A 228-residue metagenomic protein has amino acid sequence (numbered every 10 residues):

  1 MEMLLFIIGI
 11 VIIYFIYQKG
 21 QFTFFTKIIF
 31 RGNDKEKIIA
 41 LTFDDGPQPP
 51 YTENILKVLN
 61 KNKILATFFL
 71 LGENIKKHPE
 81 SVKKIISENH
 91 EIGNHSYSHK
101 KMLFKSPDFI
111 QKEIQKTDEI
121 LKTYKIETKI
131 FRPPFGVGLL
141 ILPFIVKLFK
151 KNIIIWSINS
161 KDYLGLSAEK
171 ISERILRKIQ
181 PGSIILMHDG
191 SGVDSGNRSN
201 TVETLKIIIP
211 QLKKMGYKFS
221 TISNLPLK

Functional and structural regions predicted by a protein language model:
E2-Q18: N-terminal signal-anchor transmembrane alpha helix of single-pass membrane proteins, serving as the membrane-anchoring
Q18-L103, F109, K116, I120 (+2 more regions): Active-site beta->alpha N-cap acidic-glycine motif
D44, L59, I92, F131-P134 (+3 more regions): Divalent metal-coordination and catalytic microenvironments
N54-K57, E80, K84-S87, K112-E119 (+5 more regions): Alpha-helical scaffolding segments of alpha/beta enzyme cores, especially the outer helices of TIM-barrel or partial
S98-K100, S160, G190-D194: A short, flexible beta-alpha/helix-coil linker loop
K129, V137, P143-K178, Y217-K228: His/Asp/Glu-enriched short active-site or ligand-binding loop at hydrolase and phosphoryl-transfer sites
L176-S223: Catalytic grooves of carbohydrate-active enzymes
